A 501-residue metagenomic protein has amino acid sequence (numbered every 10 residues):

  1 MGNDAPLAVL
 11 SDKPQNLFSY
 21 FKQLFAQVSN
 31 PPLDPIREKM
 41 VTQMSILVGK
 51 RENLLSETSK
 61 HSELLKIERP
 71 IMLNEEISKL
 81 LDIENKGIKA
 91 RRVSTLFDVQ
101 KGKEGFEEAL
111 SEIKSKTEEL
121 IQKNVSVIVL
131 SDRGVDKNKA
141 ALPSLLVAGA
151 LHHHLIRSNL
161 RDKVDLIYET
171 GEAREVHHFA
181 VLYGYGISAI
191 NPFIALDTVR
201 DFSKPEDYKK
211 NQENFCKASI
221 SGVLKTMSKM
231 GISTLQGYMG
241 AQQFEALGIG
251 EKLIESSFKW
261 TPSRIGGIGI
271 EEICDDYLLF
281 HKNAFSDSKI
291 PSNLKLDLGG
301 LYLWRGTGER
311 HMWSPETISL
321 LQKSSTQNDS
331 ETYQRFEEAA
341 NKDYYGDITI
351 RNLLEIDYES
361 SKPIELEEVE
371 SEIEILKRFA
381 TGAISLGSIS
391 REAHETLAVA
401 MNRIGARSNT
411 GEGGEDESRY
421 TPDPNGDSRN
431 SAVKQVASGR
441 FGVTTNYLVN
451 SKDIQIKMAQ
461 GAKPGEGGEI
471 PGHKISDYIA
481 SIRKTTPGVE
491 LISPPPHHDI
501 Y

Functional and structural regions predicted by a protein language model:
M1-E107, K116-L120, N124-V127, H178-F179 (+3 more regions): Flexible, glycine-rich loop/tail regions that form catalytic "lids" or insertion modules at the edges of active sites
P6, S131-A140, D165-E172, A383-G387: Conserved short loop/turn motifs at secondary-structure junctions
L130-L146, E417-R419, G465, V489-I500: Glycine-rich, proline-tolerant flexible connector loops at the mouths of alpha/beta enzymes
D132, L151, L182, T234 (+1 more regions): Conserved, mostly hydrophobic/aromatic
A140-Y168, F215-S221, K225, V449: Alpha-helix-loop-beta-strand connector modules within alpha/beta enzyme cores
L160, T198-V199, P205-K209: Catalytic-face loop-and-helix region of soluble metabolic enzyme cores
E172-G186: Catalytic cores of alpha/beta
G461, E466-E490: Flexible glycine-/small-residue-enriched beta->alpha junction loops that bind anionic phosphate/pyrophosphate groups
